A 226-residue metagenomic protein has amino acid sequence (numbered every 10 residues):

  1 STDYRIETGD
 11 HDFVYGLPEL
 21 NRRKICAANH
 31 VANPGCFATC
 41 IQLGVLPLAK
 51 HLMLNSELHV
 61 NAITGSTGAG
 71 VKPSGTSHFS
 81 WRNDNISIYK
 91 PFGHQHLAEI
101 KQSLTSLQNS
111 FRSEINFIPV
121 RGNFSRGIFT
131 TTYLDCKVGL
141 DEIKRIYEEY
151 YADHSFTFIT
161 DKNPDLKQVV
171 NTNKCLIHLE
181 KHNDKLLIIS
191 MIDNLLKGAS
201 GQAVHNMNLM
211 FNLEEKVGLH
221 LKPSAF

Functional and structural regions predicted by a protein language model:
S1-D84, Y89, S110, H178-H182 (+2 more regions): N-terminal Rossmann-like NAD(P) cofactor-binding subdomain of oxidoreductases, focused on the glycine-rich
D12, C36-L43, P91-E99, E142 (+3 more regions): Conserved active-site and cofactor/substrate-binding residues in soluble primary-metabolism enzymes
D12, P34, N61, N123 (+3 more regions): Short glycine- and Lys/Arg-enriched binding-loop motifs that mark or flank ligand-binding interfaces
V31, I146, A203: PAPS/PAP-binding and catalytic site of the sulfotransferase fold
L46, K50, Q102, H205 (+1 more regions): Short, well-ordered alpha-helices that flank and scaffold nucleotide-derived cofactor binding pockets
E57, A62, S66-S190: C-terminal substrate-binding/catalytic lobe of Rossmann-fold NAD(P)-dependent oxidoreductases
K167-F226: C-terminal helical cap and adjacent loop that interface with cofactors, partners, or active-site loops
